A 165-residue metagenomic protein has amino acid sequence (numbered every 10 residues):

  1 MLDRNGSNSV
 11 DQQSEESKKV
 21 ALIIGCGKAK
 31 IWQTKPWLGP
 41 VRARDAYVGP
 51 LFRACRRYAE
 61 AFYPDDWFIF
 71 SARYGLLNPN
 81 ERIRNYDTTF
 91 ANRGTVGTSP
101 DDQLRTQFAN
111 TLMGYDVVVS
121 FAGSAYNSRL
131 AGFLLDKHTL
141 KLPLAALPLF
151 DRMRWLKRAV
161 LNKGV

Functional and structural regions predicted by a protein language model:
L2-V165: Peripheral peptide segments
